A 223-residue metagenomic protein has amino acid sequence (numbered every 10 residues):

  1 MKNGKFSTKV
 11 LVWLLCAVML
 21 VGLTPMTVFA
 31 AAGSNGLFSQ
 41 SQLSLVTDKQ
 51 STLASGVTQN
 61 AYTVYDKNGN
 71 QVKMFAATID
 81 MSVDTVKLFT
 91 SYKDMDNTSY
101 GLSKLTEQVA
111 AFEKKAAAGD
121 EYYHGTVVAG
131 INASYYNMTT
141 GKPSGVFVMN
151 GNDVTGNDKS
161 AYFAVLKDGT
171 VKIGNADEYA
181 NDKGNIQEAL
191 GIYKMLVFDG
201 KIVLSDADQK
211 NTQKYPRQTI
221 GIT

Functional and structural regions predicted by a protein language model:
M1-F6: N-terminal secretory signal peptides that target proteins for export/translocation
T8-F29: Sec-dependent N-terminal signal peptides of Gram-positive bacterial secreted proteins and lipoproteins
V21, I79, I131-N132, V165-K167 (+2 more regions): Hydrophobic side chains in beta-strands
F29-Y162, T170-G174: Zymogen propeptides
T98-L102, D182-Q187, R217: A short, polar/proline- and glycine-enriched secondary-structure boundary/capping micro-motif
Y122, G184, N211-T212: Extracytoplasmic/periplasmic, Sec-exported soluble proteins
D158-L196, G200-A207: A substrate-binding/cap region within the structured catalytic cores of diverse enzymes
V197-T223: Domain-core and long-helix interface of multi-subunit machines
